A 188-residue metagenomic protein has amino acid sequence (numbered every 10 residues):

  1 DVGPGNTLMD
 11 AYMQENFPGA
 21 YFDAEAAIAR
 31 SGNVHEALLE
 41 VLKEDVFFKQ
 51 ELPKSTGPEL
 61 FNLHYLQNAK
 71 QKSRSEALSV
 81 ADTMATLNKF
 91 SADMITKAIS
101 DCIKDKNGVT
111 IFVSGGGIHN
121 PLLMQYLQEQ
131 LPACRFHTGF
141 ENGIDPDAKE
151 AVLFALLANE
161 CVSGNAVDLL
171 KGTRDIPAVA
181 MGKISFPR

Functional and structural regions predicted by a protein language model:
D1-A92, P177-R188: Conserved ATP-utilizing enzyme core subdomain
P4-M9, L87, I95, H119 (+3 more regions): Catalytic-loop motifs flanking and including active-site residues across diverse enzymes
M9-Y12, A69, I95, I99 (+1 more regions): Buried hydrophobic packing segments
D10, A85, K89, F140-R188: Glycine-rich phosphate-binding/hydrolytic loop that grips phosphoryl groups
K97-G108: Phosphate/pyrophosphate-binding loops at sites that engage ATP/ADP/AMP, CoA/4′-phosphopantetheine, polyphosphate
G108-Q128: Glycine-rich phosphate-binding loops at beta-strand->alpha-helix junctions
L127, L131, A158: RNase H-like, Mg2+-dependent phosphodiesterase core, and more generally RNA phosphate-backbone-engaging helix-loop
